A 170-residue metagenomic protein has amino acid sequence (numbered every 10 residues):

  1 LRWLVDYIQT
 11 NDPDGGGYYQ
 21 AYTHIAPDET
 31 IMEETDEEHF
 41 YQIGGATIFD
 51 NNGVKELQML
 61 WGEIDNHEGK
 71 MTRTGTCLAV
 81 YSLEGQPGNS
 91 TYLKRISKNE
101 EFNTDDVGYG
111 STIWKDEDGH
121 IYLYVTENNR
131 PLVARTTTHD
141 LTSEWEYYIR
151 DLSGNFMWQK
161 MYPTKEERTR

Functional and structural regions predicted by a protein language model:
L1-E38, I48-T104, D116-H120, V125-R170: Beta-rich carbohydrate-recognition and catalytic domains
H39-G44, V107-Y109: Beta-rich catalytic cores
S111-I113: N-proximal, solvent-exposed segments at the start of the mature chain
